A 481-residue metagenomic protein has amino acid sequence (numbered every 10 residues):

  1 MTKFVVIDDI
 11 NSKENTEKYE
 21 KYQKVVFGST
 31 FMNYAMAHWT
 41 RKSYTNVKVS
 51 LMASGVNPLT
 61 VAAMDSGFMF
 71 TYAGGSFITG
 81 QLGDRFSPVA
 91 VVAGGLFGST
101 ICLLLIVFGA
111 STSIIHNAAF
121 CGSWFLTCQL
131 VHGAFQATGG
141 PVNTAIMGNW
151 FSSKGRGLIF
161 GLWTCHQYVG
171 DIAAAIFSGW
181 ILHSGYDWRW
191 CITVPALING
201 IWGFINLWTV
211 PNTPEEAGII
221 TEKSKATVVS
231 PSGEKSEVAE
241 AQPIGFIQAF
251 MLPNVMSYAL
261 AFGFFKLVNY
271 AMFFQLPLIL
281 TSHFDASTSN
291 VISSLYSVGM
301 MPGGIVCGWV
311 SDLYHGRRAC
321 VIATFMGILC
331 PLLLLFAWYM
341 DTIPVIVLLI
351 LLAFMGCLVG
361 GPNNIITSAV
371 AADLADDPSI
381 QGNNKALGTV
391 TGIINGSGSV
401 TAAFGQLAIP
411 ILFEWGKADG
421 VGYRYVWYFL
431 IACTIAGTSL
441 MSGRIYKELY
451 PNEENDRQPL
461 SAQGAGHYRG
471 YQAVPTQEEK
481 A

Functional and structural regions predicted by a protein language model:
V25-V56, M272-P277, I366-T367: Extracytoplasmic
K42, F68-F77, A137, D171-I172 (+3 more regions): Residue-level signature of mid-helix packing/kink "hotspots" within the transmembrane helices of 12-pass Major
Y44-N46, L252-I305, N363-S368, A402-I409: Extracytoplasmic gate region of multi-pass secondary transporters
R85-L96, D312-G327: Cytoplasmic membrane-interface "Motif A"-like loop-to-helix N-cap segments of 12-TM Major Facilitator Superfamily
F97-A118, G327-T342: C-terminal ends and interior cores of transmembrane alpha-helices in multi-pass membrane transporters/permeases
C128-Q167: Cytoplasmic helix-loop-helix junction between adjacent transmembrane helices in 12-TM secondary transporters
G157-I176, L182-H183, G299-M300, T391-G405: Glycine-rich segments within core transmembrane alpha-helices of 12-TM secondary carriers
W163-P214: Helix-loop-helix hairpin linking two adjacent transmembrane segments in secondary transporters
